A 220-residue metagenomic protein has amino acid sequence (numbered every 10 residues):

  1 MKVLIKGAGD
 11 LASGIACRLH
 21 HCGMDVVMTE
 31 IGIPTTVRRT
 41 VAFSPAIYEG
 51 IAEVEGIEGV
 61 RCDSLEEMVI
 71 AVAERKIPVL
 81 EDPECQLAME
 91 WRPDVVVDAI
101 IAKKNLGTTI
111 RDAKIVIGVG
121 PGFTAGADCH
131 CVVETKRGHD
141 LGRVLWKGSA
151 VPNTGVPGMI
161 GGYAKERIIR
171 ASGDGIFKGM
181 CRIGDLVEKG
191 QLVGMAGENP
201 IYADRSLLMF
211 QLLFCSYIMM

Functional and structural regions predicted by a protein language model:
M1-M220: Well-ordered secondary-structure scaffolds
